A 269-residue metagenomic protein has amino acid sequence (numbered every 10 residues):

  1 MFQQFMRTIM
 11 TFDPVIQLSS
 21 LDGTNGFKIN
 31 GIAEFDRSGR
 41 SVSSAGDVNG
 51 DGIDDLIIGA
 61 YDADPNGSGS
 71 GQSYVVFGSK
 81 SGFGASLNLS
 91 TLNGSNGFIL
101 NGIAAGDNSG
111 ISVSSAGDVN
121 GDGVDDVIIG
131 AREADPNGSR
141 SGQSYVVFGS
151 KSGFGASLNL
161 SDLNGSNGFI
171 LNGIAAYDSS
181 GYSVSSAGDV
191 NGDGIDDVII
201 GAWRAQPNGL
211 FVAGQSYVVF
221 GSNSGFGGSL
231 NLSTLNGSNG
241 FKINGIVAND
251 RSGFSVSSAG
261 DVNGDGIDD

Functional and structural regions predicted by a protein language model:
M1-D269: Conserved beta-strand/short-helix segments that make up beta-rich extracellular adhesion/recognition modules
